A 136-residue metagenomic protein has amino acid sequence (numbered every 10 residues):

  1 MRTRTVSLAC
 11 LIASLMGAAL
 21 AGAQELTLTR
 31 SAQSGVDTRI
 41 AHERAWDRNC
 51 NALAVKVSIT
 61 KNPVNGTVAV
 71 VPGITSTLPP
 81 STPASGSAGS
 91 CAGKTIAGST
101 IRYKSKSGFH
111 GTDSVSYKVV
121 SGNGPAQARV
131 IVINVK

Functional and structural regions predicted by a protein language model:
M1-A9: Bacterial N-terminal signal peptides that target proteins for export
M16-L20: N-terminal signal peptide c-region/cleavage motif recognized by signal peptidases
G22-Q24: Boundary of Sec targeting at the N-terminus
V36-N49, V55-T60, Y117: Core beta-strand segments of extracellular beta-sandwich domains
R48-G98: Surface-exposed or secretory-pathway low-complexity segments enriched in glycine-proline and Ser/Thr/acidic residues
A97-K106: Conserved interaction-surface patches within small, structured recognition/assembly domains
I101, H110-G122: A short beta-strand micro-motif common to beta-rich folds, especially ectodomain repeats
N123-K136: C-terminal edge beta-strand
